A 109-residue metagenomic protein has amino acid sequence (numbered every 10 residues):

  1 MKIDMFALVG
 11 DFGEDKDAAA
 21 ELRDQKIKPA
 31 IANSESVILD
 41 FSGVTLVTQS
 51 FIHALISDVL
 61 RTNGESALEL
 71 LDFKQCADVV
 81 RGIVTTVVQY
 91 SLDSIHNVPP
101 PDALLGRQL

Functional and structural regions predicted by a protein language model:
M1-F41, T45, S57-L109: STAS-like cytosolic regulatory interaction modules
A18, F51-I52: Residues at alpha-helix caps and immediate loop-helix transition turns in enzyme cores, especially N- and C-cap
